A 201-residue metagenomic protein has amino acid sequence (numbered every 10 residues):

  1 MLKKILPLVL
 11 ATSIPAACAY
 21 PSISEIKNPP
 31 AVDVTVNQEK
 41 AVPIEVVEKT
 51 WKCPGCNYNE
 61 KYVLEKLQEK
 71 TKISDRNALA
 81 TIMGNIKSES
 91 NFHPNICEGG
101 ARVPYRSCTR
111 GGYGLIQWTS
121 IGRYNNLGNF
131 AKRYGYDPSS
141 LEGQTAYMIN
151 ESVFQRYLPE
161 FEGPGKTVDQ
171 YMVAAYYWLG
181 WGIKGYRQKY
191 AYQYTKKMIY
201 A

Functional and structural regions predicted by a protein language model:
L2-P29, D33-V36, Y124-A201: Non-catalytic cell-wall polysaccharide-engagement segments
L6-P7, N28-P30, A41-P43, E48 (+1 more regions): Intrinsically disordered, low-complexity segments enriched in glycine/proline and serine/threonine
A41-Y62, S90-K166: Peptidoglycan-targeting cell-wall enzymes and recognition modules
N57-Q68, M83-I86: Extracytoplasmic, non-cytosolic globular domains
Q68, R76-N77: GGW-centered surface loops in extracellular recognition modules
N77-H93: Short, functionally critical alpha-helical segments immediately adjacent to catalytic or ligand/cofactor-binding
